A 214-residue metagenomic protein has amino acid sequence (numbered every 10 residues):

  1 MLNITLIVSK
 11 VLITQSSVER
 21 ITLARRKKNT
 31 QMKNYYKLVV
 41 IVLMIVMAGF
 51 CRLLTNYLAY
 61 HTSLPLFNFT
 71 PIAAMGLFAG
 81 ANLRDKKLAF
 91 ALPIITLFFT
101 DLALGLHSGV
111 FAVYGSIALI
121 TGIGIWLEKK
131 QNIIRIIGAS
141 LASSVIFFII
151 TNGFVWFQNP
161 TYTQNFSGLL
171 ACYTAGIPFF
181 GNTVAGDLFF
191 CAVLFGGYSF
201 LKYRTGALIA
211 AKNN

Functional and structural regions predicted by a protein language model:
M1-Q31: N-terminal amphipathic/basic-hydrophobic helices that include classical n-h-c signal peptides and signal-anchor
M32-A81, L88: Hydrophobic transmembrane alpha-helices
K33, G206-N214: Short, charged juxtamembrane terminal tails flanking transmembrane helices
L38-V42, K87-A91, F111-G115, I137-L141 (+1 more regions): Hydrophobic alpha-helical transmembrane segments
F50, A79-R84, G122-Q131, G197-T205: Structural signal for the C-terminal ends of transmembrane alpha-helices and the immediately following loop
C51-T70, I94-W126: Interfacial aromatic-anchored transmembrane helix boundaries in multi-pass membrane proteins
P93, A112-N152: Short helix-perturbing small/polar motifs within transmembrane alpha-helices
I133-Y203, A207-L208: Membrane-embedded alpha-helical hairpins and interfacial helices in multi-pass inner-membrane proteins
